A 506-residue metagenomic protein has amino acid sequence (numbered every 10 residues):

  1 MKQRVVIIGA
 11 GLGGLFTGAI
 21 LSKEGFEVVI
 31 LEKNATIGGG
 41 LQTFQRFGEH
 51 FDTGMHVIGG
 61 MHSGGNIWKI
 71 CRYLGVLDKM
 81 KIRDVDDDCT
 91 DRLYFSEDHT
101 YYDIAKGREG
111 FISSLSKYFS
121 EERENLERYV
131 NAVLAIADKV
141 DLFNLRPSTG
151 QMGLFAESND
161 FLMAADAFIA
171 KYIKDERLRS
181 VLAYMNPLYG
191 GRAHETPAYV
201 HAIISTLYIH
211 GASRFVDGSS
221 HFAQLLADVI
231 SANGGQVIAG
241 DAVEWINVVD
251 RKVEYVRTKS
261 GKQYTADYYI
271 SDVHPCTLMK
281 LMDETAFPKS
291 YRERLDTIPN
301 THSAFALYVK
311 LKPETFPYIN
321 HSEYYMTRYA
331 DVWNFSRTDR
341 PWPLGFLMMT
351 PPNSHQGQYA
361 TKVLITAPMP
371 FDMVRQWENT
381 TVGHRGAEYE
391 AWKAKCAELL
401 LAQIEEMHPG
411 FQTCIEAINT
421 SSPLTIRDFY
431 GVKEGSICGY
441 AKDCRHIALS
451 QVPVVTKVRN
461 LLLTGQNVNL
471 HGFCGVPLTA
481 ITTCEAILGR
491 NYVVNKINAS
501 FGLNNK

Functional and structural regions predicted by a protein language model:
K2-A132: N-terminal glycine-rich phosphate/pyrophosphate-binding loop and immediately adjacent elements
E97-T196: Rossmann-like flavin
R177-Y189, E406-L470: A glycine-rich dinucleotide-binding beta-alpha-beta segment and adjacent secondary-structure elements that constitute
A202-V253: Helical element adjacent to the flavin cofactor pocket in flavoenzyme catalytic cores
E244-Q358: Mid-domain catalytic core of redox enzymes that form a hydrophobic substrate pocket/lid adjacent to a catalytic redox
E314-S421: C-terminal segments that line or cap access tunnels to active or ligand-binding sites in enzymes and enzyme-associated
Q466-I487: A conserved FAD-binding loop/helix module that cradles the flavin
G489-K506: Active-site-proximal substrate-binding core of FAD-dependent oxidoreductases
